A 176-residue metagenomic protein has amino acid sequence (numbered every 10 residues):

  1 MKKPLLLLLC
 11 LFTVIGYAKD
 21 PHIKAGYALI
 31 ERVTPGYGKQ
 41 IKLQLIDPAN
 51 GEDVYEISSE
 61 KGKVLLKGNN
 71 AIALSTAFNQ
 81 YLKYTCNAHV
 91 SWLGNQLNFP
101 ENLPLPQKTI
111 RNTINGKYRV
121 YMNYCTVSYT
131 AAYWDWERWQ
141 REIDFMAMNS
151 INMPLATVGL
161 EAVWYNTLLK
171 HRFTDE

Functional and structural regions predicted by a protein language model:
M1-P21: Bacterial Sec-dependent N-terminal signal peptides
P4-L5, S59-K61: Short hydrophobic "helix-edge" motifs at membrane interfaces and signal-peptide entry regions
D20-G36: Short N-terminal segments immediately surrounding and downstream of signal-peptide cleavage
L29, P35, I46-N50, E60-E176: Feature activates predominantly on carbohydrate-active enzymes
K39-L43: A short, Trp-centered hydrophobic/proline-enriched beta-strand micro-motif
E52-E56: Extreme N-terminal leader/anchor segments
